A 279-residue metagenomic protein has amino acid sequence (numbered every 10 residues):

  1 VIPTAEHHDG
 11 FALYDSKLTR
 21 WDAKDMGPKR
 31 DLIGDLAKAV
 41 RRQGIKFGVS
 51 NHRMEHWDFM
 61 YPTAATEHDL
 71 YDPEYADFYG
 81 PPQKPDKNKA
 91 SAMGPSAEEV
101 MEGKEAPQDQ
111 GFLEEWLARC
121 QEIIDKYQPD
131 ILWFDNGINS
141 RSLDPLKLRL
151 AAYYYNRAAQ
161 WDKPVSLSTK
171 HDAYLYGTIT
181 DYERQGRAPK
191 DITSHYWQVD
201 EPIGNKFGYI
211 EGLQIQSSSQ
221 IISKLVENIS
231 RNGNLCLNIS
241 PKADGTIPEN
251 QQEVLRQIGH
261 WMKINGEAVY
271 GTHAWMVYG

Functional and structural regions predicted by a protein language model:
V1-G279: Mature catalytic domains of secreted/periplasmic carbohydrate-active enzymes
